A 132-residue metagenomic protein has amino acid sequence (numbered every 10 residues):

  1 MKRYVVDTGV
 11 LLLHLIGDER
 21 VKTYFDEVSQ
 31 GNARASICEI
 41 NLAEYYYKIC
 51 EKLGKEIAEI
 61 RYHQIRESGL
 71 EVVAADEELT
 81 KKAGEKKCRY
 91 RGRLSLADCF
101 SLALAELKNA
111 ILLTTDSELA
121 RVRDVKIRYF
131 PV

Functional and structural regions predicted by a protein language model:
M1, L102-V132: Acidic, PIN/NYN-like endoribonuclease modules and their adjacent C-terminal/linker elements
M1-I37, C50-H63: Short, well-structured N-terminal submotif of metal-dependent ribonuclease cores
V6-D7, I37-C38, L94-S95, D116 (+1 more regions): Histidine- and aromatic-rich ligand-binding microenvironments
V10-L11, N41-L42, L79, S101 (+1 more regions): Alpha-helix capping/helix-boundary segments
S29, R66, E106: Anion (oxyanion) recognition and catalysis
R34, E71, K126-R128: Conserved beta-strand segments of alpha/beta enzyme cores
A43-Y46, G84: Amphipathic alpha-helical segments within well-ordered protein domains
E71-L113: Active-site neighborhoods of divalent-metal-dependent phosphate/nucleic-acid chemistry enzymes
